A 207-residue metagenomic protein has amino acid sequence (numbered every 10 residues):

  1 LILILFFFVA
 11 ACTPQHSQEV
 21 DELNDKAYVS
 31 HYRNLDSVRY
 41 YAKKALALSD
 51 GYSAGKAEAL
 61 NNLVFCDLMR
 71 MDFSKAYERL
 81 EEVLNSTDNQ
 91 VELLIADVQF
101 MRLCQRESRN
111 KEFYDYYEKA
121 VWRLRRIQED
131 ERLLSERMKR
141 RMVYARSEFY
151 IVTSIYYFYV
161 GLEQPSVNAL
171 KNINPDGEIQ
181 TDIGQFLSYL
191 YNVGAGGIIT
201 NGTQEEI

Functional and structural regions predicted by a protein language model:
L1-V9: Sec-dependent N-terminal signal peptides
A11-I207: A "functional boundary" signal
